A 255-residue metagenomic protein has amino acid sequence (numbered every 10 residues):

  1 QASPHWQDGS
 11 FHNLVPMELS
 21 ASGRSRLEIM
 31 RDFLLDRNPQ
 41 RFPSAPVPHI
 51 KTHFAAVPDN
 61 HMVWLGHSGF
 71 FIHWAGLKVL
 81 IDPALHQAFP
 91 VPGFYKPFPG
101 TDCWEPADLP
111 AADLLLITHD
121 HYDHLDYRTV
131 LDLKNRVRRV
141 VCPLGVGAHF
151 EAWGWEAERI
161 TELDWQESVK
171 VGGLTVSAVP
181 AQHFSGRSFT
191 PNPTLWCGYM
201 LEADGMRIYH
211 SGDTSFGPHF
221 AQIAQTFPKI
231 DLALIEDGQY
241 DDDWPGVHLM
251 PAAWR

Functional and structural regions predicted by a protein language model:
Q1-F98, D102-D108, E202-H210, D231-L232 (+1 more regions): Metallo-beta-lactamase
H5-G9, N13-M17, D113-L114, R139-E151 (+1 more regions): Cap/insert and terminal regions of metallo-dependent hydrolase folds
R37-D59, C142-M206: Metallo-beta-lactamase
L80-D82, A111-H121, V141-P143, E162 (+2 more regions): Active-site neighborhood of phospho(di)ester-bond hydrolases with catalytic His/Asp-centered motifs
A88, H121-L125, G147-H149, E167-K170 (+3 more regions): Active-site environment of divalent metal-dependent phosphoester hydrolases
V91-P97, L116-D120, G186-T190, Y209-D213 (+1 more regions): Short, flexible loop segments at the rims of nucleotide/cofactor-binding pockets, characterized by
C103-A111, V169-G172, T190, A221-T226: Short amphipathic alpha-helix with an adjacent loop that forms part of the alpha/beta core around
W104-K134, L144: Di-metal (Zn2+ and/or Mg2+/Mn2+) metal-binding site signature of metallo-dependent hydrolases with the MBL/beta-CASP
